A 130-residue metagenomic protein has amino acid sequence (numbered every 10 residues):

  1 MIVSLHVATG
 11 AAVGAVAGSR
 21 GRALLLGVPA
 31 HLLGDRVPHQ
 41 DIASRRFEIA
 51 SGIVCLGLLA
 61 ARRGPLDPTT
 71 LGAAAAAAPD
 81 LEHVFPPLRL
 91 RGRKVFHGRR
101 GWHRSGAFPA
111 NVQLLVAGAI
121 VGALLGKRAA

Functional and structural regions predicted by a protein language model:
M1-A130: N-terminal membrane-targeting hydrophobic helices
